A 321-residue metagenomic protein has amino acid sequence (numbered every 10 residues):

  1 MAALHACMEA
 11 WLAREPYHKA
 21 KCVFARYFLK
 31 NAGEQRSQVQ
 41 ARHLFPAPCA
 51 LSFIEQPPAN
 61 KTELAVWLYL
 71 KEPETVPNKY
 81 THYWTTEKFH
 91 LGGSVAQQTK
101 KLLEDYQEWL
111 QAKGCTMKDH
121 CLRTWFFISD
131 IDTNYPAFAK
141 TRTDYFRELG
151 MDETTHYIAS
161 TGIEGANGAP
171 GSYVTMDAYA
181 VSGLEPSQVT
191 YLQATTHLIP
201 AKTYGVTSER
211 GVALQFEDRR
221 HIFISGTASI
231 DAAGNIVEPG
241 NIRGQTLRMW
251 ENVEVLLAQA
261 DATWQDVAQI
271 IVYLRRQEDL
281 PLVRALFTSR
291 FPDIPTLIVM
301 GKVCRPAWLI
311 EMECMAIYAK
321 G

Functional and structural regions predicted by a protein language model:
M1-A268, L274-G321: N-terminal presequence-like segments and the immediate start of the first folded domain
